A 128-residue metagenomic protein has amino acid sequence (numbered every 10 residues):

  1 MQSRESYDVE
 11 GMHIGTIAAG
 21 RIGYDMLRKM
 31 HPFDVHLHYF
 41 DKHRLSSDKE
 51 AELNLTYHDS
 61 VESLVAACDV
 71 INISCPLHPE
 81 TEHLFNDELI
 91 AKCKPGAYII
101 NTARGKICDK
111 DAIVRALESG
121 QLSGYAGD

Functional and structural regions predicted by a protein language model:
M1-H13, D25-R28, Y39: Phosphate-binding beta-alpha-beta segment of Rossmann-like dinucleotide-binding domains, i.e., the NAD(P)
Q2, Y7, M30, D48-E50 (+1 more regions): Generic structural signal for beta-strand residues in well-ordered domains
G15-A18: Conserved N-terminal Rossmann-fold NAD(P)-binding element of oxidoreductases
I22: Hydrophobic/small residue at the entry helix of a nucleotide-binding pocket
L27, H31, L117-E118: Gly/Ala-rich phosphate-binding loop of Rossmann-like dinucleotide-binding domains, activating on the conserved
D34: Short glycine-rich hinge loops at helix-strand junctions in the catalytic core of two-component histidine kinases
H38, H43-R44: Loop-centered beta-sheet repeat module
R44-G127: Rossmann-like adenosine-cofactor binding region
